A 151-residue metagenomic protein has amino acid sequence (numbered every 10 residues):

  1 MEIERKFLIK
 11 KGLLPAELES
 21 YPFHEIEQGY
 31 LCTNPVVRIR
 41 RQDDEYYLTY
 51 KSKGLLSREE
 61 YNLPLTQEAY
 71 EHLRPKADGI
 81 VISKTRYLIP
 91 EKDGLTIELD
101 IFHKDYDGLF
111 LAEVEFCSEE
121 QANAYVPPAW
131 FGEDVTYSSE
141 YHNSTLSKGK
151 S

Functional and structural regions predicted by a protein language model:
M1-S151: Phosphate-end processing signature that detects enzymes handling 5′-triphosphorylated RNA and polyphosphate
